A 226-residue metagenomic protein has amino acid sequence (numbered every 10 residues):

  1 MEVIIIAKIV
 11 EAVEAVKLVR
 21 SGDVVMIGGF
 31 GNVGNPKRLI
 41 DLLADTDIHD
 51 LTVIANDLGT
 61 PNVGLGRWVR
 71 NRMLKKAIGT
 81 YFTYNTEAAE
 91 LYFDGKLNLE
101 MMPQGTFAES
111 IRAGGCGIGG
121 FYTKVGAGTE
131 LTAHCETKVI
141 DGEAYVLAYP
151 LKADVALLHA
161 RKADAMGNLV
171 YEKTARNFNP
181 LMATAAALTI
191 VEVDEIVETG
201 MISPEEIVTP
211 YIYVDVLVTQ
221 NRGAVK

Functional and structural regions predicted by a protein language model:
E2-K226: Conserved alpha/beta enzyme-core scaffold
